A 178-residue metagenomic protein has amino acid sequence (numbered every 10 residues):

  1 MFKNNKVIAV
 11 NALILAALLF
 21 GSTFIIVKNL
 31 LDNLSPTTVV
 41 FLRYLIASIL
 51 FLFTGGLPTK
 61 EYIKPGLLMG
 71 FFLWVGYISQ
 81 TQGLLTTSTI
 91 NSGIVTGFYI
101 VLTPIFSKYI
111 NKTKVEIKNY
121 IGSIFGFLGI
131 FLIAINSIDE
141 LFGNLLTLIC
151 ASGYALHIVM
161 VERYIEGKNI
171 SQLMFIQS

Functional and structural regions predicted by a protein language model:
M1-T38, F71, S137-R163: Glycine-/small-residue-enriched transmembrane alpha-helix faces in small-molecule transporters and effluxers
V7-A12, T38-F53, N119-I124, L146-I149 (+2 more regions): Hydrophobic alpha-helical transmembrane segments of multi-pass integral membrane proteins, especially transporters
L19, T23-F24, L52-T96, L128-L132: Specific transmembrane alpha-helical segments of multi-pass solute transporters/efflux pumps, especially DMT/EamA
G21, F41, L45-I49, V101 (+2 more regions): Small-residue-rich packing faces within the transmembrane alpha-helices of Major Facilitator Superfamily
L30, V39, G83, Y109-N111 (+3 more regions): Hydrophobic/aromatic residues within transmembrane alpha-helices of multi-pass small-molecule transporters
S35-P36, S88-T89, N111-V115, N169-I170: A helix-boundary/kink motif common to multi-pass secondary transporters, especially Major Facilitator Superfamily
L50-P58, Y99-I121: C-terminal transmembrane-helix exit sites in multi-pass transporters
F51, L67-M69, L73, V115-A134 (+1 more regions): Hydrophobic transmembrane alpha-helices of multi-pass small-molecule transport proteins
